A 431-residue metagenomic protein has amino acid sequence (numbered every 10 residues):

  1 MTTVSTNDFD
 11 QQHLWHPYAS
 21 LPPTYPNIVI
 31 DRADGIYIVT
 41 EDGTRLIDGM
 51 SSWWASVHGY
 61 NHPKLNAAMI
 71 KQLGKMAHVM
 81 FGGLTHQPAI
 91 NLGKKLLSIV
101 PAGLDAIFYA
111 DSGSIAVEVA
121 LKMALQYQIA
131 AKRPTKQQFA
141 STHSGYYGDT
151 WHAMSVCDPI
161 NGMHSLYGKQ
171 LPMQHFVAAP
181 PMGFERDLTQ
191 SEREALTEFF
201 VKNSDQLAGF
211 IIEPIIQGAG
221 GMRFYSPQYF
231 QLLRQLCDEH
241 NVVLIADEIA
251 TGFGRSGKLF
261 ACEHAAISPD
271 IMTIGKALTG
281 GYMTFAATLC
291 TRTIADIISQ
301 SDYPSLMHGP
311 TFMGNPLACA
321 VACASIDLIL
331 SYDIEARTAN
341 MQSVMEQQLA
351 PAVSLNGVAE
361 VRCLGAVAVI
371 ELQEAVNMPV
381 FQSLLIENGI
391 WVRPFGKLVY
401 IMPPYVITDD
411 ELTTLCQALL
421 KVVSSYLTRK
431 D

Functional and structural regions predicted by a protein language model:
T2-D431: Conserved N-terminal phosphate-binding loop of PLP-dependent enzymes in the Aspartate aminotransferase
